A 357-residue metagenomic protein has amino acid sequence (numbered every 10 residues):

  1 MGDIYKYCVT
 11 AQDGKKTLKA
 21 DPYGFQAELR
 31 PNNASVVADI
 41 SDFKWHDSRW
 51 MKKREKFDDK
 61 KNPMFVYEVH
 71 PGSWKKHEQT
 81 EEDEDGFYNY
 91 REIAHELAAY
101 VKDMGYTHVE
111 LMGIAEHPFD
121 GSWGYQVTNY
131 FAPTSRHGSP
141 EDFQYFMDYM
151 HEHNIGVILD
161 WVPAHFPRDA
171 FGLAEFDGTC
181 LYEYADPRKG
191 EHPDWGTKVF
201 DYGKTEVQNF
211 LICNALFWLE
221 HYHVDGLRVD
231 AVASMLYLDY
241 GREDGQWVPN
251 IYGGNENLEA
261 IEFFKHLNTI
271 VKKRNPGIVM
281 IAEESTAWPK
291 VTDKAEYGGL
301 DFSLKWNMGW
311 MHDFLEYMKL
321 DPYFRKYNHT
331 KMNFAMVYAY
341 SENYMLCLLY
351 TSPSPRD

Functional and structural regions predicted by a protein language model:
M1-E68, S73-E81, D85-F87, E92: The feature marks proteins involved in alpha-glucan
M1-Q12, I278, Y350-D357: Short intrinsically disordered, low-complexity coil segments enriched in acidic
G2-I4, M64-E68, D103, V127 (+3 more regions): Extracellular structured ligand-interaction cores
E28, M51-K61, H70-E256: Substrate-binding/active-site clefts of carbohydrate-active enzymes
N32, K61-V66, Y125, G299-D301 (+1 more regions): Sequence-level motif detector for i,i+2 pairs with an aromatic at +2
H223-D225, Y240-S352, R356: Conserved alpha/beta catalytic core and glycan-binding cleft of carbohydrate-active enzymes
